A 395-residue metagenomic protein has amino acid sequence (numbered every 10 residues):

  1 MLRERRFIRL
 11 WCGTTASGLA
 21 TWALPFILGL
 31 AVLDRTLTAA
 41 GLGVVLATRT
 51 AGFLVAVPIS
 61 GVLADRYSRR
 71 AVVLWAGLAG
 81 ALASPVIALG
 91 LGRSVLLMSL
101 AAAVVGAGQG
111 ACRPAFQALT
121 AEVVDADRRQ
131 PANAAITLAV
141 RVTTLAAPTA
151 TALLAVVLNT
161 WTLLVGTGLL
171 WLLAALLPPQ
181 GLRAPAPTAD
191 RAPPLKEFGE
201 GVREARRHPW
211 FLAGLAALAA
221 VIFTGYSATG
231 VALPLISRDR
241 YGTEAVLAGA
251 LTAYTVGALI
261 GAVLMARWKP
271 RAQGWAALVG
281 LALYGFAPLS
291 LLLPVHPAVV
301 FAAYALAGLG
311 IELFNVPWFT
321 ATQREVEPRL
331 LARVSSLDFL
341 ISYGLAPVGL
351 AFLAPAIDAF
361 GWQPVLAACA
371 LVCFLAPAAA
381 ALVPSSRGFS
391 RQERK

Functional and structural regions predicted by a protein language model:
M1-K395: Alpha-helical transmembrane-bundle signature of multi-pass membrane transport and export proteins
